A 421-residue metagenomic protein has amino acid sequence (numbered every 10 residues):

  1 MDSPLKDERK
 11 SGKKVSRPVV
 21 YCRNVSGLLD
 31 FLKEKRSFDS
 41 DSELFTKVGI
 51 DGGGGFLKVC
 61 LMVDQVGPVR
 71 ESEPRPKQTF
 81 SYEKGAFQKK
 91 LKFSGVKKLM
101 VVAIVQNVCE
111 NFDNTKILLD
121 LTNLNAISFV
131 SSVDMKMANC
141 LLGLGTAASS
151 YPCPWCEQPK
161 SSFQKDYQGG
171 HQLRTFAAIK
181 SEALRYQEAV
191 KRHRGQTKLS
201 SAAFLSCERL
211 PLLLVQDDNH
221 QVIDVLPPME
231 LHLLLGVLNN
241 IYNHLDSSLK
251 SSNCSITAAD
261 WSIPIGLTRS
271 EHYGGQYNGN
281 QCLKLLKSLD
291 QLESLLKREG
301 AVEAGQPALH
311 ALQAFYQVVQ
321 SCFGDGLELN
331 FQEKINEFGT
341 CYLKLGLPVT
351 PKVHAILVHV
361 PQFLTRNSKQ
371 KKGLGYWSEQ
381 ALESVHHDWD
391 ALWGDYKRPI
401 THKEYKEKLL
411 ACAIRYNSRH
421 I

Functional and structural regions predicted by a protein language model:
M1-I421: A structural signal for the principal folded core domain
